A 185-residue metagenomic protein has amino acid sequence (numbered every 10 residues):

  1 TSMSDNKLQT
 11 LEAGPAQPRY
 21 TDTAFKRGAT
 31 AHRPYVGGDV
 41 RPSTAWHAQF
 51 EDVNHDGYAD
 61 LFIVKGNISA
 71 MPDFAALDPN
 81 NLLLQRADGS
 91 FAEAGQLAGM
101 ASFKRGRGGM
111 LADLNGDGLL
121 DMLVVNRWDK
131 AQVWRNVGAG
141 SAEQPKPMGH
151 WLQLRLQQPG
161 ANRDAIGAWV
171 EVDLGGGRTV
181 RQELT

Functional and structural regions predicted by a protein language model:
T1, H55-V64, D117-V125: Acidic/hydrophobic-patterned starts of short beta strands in beta-sheet-rich repeat architectures
S2-S4, A13, G66-I68, R127: Short loop/turn segments immediately following the C-termini of beta-strands
S4, T44, D78, R105-R107 (+1 more regions): Beta-rich catalytic cores
T21-T44, A94-K104, K146, A161-N162: Short loop/turn motifs that recur once per blade in beta-propeller domains
G37, T44-H55, R107-G116: Beta-propeller blade termini
V64-L77: Short, conserved, GDST-rich strand-edge loop motifs in beta-rich repeat architectures
S69, S90-T185: Gly/Ser/Thr/Pro-enriched helix-cap/hinge segments flanking short amphipathic alpha-helices
P79-Q85: Beta-propeller blade signature
